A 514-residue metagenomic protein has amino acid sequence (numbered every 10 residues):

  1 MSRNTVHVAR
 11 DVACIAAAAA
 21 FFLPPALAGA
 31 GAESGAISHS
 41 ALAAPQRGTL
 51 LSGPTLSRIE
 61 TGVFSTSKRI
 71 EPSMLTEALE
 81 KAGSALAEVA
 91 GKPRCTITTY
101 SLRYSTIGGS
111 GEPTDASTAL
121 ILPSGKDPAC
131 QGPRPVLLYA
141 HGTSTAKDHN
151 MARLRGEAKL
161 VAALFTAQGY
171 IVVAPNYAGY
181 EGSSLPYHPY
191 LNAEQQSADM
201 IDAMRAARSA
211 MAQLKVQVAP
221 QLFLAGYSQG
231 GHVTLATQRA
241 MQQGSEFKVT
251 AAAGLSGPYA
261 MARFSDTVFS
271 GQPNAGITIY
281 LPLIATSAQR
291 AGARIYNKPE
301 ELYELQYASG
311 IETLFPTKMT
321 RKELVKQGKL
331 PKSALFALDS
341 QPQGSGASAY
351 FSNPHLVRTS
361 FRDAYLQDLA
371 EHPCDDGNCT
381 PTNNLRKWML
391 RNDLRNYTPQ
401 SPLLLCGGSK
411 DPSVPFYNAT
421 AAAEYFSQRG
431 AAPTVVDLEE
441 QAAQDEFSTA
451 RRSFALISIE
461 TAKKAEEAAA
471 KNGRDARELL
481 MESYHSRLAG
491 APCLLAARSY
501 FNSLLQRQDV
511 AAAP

Functional and structural regions predicted by a protein language model:
A28-K126: Catalytic-loop region of hydrolases
R47-G53, V89, P258-N396: Accessory cap/linker subdomain of secreted extracellular hydrolases
G109-S117, I121-G169: Short, surface-exposed "cap/lid" segments of acyl-processing enzymes
Y190-Q213: Alpha/beta-hydrolase active-site loop
A206-A275: Primarily recognizes the serine-hydrolase "nucleophile elbow" in alpha/beta-hydrolase and SGNH/GDSL folds
T237, S401-P402, V414-Q428: Short alpha-helix in the alpha/beta-hydrolase fold that links the catalytic acid
P381, L385-W388, K410, T420-A421 (+1 more regions): C-terminal catalytic histidine-bearing segment of alpha/beta-hydrolase fold enzymes
L404-D411: Short beta-strand/loop motif that positions the catalytic acidic residue of the alpha/beta-hydrolase fold
